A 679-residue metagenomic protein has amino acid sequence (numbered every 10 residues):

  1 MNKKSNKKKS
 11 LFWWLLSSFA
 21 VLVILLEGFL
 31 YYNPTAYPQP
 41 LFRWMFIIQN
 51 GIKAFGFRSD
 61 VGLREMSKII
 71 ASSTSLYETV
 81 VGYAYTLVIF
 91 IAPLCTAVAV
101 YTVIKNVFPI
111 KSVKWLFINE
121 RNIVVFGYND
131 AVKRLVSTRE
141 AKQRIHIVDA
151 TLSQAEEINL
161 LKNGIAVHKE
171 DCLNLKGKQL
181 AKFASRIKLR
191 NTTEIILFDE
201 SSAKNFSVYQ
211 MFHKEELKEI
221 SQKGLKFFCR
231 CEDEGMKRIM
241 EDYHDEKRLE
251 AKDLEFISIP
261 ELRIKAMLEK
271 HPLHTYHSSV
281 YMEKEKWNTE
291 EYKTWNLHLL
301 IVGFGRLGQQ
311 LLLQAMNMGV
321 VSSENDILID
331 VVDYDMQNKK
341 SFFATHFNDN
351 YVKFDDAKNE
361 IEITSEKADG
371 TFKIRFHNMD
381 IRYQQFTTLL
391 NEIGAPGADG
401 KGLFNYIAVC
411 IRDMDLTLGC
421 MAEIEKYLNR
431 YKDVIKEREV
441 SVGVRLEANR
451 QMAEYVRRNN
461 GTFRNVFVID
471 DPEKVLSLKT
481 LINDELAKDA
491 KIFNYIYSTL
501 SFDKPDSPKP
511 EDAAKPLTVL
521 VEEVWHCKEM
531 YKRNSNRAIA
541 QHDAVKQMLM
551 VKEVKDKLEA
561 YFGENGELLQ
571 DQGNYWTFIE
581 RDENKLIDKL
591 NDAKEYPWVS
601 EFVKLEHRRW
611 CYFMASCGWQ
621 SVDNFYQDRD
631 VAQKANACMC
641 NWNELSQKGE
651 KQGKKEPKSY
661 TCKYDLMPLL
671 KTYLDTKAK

Functional and structural regions predicted by a protein language model:
N2-V23, N33-F46, K53, S59-W610 (+6 more regions): Cytosolic regulatory regions of ion transport systems
L26: ATP-hydrolysis module of ASCE/P-loop NTPase motor domains, specifically the Walker B Asp-Glu catalytic pair
V622-D630: A glycine-biased, small/acidic residue-tolerant capping/turn segment at secondary-structure junctions
V631-N641: Short, flexible domain-boundary/linker segments around small modular repeats
L666-D675: C-terminal, surface-exposed recognition/capping segments
